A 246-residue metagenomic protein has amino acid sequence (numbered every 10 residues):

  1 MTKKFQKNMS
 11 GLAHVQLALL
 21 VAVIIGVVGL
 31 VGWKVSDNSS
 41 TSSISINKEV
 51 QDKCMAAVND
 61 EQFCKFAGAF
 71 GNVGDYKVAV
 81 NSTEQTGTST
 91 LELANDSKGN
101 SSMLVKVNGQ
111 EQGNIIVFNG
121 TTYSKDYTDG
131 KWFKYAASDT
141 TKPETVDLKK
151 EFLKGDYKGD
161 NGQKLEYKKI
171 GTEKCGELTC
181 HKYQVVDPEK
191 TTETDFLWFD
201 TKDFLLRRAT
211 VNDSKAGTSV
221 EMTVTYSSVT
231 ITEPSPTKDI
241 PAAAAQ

Functional and structural regions predicted by a protein language model:
M1-S10: N-terminal leader/signal peptides at the extreme start of proteins
L12-S102, E233-Q246: N-terminal leader/targeting segments and the immediate start of mature chains
H14, F133, L206-R208: Generic structural signal for well-ordered beta-strand positions
A67-A69, T90-D96, N114-I116, L165-E173 (+1 more regions): Short, exposed beta-strand/loop patches in secreted or surface proteins that constitute
F70-A79, D96-L104, C175-Q184, D203-R208: Short, hydrophobic/aromatic-rich segments at coil-to-beta transitions
T88-E151, D213-T225: An acidic-aromatic
N108-Q112, G176-A244: Gly/Pro-enriched, hydrophobic low-complexity segments that function as extracytoplasmic propeptides/linkers
T121, K125-T179, V185-P188, A245: Flexible, processing/modification-adjacent segments and terminal tails in exported/periplasmic/extracellular proteins
